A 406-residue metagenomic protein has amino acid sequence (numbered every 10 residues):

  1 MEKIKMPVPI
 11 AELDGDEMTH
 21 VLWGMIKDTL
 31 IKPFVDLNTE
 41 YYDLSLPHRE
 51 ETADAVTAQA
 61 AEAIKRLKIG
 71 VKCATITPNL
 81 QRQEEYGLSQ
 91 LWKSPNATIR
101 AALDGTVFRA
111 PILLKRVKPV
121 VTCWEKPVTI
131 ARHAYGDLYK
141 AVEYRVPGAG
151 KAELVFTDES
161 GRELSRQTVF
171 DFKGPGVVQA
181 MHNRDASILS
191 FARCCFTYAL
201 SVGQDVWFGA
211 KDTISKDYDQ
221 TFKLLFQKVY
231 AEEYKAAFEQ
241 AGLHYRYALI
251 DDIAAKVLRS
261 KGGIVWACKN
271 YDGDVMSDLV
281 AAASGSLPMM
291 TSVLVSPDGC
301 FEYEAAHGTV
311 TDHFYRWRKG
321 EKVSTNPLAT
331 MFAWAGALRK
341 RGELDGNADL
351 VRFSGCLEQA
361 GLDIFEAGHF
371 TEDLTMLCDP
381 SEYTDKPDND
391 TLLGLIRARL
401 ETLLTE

Functional and structural regions predicted by a protein language model:
E2-V8, M18, L22, D28-A53 (+1 more regions): N-terminal alpha-helical transmembrane segments of multi-pass membrane transport and channel/translocase proteins
M6-M25, L154-A248: Glycine-rich phosphate/diphosphate-binding loop of Rossmann-like nucleotide-binding domains
D36-Y41, V202-A210, Y234-R246, G342-S354 (+2 more regions): Flexible, glycine/charged-enriched surface loops at secondary-structure junctions
L46-A60, K223-I264: N-terminal small/polar loop signature for handling phosphorylated ligands or for N-terminal nucleophile
P47-L164, Y271-V275: N-terminal glycine-rich phosphate/adenylate-binding segment common to multiple enzyme folds
A134-Y135, K140-A149, E153-A192, A199 (+3 more regions): Glycine-rich phosphate/pyrophosphate-binding loop and the adjoining helix
V257-Q359, D363-A367: Glycine-rich phosphate/nucleotide-binding loop
